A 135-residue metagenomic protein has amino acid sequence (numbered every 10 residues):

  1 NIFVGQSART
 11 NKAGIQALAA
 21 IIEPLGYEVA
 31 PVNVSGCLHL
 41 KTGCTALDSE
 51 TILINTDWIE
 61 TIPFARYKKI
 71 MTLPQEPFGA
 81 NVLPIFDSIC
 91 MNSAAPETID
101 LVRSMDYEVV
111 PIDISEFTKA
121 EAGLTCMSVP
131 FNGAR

Functional and structural regions predicted by a protein language model:
N1-R135: The feature marks the mature, well-folded catalytic cores of soluble enzymes
